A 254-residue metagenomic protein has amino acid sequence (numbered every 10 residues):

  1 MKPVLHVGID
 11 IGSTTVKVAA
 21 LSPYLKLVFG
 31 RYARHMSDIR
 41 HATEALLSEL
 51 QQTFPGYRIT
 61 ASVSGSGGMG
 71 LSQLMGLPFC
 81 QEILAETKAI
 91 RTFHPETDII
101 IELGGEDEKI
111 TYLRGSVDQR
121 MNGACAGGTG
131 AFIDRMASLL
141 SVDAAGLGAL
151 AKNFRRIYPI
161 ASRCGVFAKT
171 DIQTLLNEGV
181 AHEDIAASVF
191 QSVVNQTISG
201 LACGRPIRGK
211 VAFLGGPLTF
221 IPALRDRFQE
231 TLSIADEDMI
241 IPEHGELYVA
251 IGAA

Functional and structural regions predicted by a protein language model:
P3-H41, A45-S48, D118, G123: Short glycine-rich, Thr/Ser-proximal phosphate-binding strand/loop in the N-terminal lobe of ATP-dependent enzymes
V16-L21, D107-L113: Short beta-strand scaffold segments in enzyme catalytic cores
P23, Y32-H35, L50-L84, T111-R120: Short beta-strand-loop/turn "lid" adjacent to the catalytic site in phosphate-handling enzymes
I39, G115-R156, C164: Glycine-rich phosphate-binding loop plus the immediately following alpha-helix
L46-I59, T197-G209: Phosphate/pyrophosphate-binding loops at sites that engage ATP/ADP/AMP, CoA/4′-phosphopantetheine, polyphosphate
G67, C203-T231, P242-E246: Glycine-rich phosphate-binding loops at beta-strand->alpha-helix junctions
I133-R135, I241-A254: Glycine-rich phosphate-binding/hydrolytic loop that grips phosphoryl groups
A168-S199: Adenine-nucleotide phosphate-binding core of ATP-dependent small-molecule kinases
